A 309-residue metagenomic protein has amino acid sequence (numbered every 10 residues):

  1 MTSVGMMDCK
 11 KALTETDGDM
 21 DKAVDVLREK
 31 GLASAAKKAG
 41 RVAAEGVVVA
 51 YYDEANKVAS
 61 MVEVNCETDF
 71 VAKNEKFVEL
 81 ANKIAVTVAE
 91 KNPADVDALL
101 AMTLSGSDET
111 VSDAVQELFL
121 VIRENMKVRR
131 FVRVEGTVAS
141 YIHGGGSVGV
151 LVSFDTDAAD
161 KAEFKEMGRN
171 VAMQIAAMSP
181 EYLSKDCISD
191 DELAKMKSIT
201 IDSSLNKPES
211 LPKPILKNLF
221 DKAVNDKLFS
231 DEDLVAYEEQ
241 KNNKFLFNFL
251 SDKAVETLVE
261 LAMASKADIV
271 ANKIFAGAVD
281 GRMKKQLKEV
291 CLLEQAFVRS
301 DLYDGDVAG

Functional and structural regions predicted by a protein language model:
M1-G309: N-terminal assembly/interaction segments in proteins that build large macromolecular machines
